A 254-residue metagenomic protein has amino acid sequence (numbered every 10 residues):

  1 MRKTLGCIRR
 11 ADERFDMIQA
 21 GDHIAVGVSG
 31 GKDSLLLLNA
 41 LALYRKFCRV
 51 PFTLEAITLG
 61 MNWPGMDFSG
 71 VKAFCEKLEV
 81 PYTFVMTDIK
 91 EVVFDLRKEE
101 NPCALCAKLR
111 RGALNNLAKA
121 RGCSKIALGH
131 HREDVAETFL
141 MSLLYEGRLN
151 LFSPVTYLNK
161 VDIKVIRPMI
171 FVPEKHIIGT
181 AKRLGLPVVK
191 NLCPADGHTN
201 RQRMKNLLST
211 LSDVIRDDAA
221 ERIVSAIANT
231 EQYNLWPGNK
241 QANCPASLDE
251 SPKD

Functional and structural regions predicted by a protein language model:
M1-F139, Y145-R148, K175-R183, S251: ATP-dependent adenylation/nucleotidyltransferase module used to activate substrates
R2, L35, G65, K108 (+6 more regions): Electropositive phosphate-/nucleotide-binding environments in soluble metabolic enzymes
T53-L54, E133-D213: Catalytic subdomain that performs nucleotidyl-dependent activation
E55-T58, K98-E100, V161-K164, A219 (+1 more regions): A short, structure-level motif marking secondary-structure boundaries and short turns
W63, I89-E91, T156, V172 (+2 more regions): Residue-level detector of flexible, active-site-proximal loop/helix-junction positions within diverse enzyme catalytic
A107-K119, V155-V161, L208, S212-N229: Short, basic, helix/turn surface patches
L186-D254: The feature marks non-catalytic terminal segments
